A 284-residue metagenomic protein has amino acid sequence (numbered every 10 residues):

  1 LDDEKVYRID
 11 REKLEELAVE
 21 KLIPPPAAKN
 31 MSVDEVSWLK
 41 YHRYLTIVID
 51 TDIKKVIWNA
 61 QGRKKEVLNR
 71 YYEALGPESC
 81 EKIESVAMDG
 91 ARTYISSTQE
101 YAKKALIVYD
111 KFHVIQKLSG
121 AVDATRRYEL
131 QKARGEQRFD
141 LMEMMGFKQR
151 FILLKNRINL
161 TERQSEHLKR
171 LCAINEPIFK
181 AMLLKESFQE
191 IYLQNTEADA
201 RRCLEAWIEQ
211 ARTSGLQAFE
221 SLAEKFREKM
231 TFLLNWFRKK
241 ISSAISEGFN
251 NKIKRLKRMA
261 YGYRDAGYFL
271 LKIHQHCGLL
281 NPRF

Functional and structural regions predicted by a protein language model:
L1-I9: Short, basic interhelical loop/turn and adjoining N-cap of the next helix at nucleic-acid- or acidic-partner-contacting
R11, K40-H42, D50-K54, A60-Q61 (+3 more regions): Acidic/histidine-rich catalytic cores and adjacent linkers of DNA breakage/strand-transfer/modification proteins
V19-P25, L234: A short acidic-Thr-Gly-centered motif at the start of a beta-strand
P26-L39: Two-metal-ion RNase H-like nuclease active-site motif
I47-V48, E100-A105, V122-R127: Short secondary-structure boundary/capping segments
V114-G135: Short alpha-helix plus adjacent loop in nuclease-associated cores
